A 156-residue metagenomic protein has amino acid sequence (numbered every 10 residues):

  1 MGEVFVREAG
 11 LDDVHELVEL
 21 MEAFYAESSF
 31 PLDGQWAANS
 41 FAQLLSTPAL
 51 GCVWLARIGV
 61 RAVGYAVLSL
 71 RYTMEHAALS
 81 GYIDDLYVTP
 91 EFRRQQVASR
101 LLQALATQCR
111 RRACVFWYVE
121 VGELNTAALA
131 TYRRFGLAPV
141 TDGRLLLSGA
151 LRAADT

Functional and structural regions predicted by a protein language model:
M1-H15, A153-T156: Conserved N-terminal entry element of GNAT/NAT acetyltransferase domains
E8-H15, E19-A78, D84, L102 (+2 more regions): Acetyl-CoA-dependent GNAT
A9, L86-V88, V121: Hydrophobic adenine-recognition pocket in adenosine-nucleotide-binding enzymes
T89-E91, Q95, E123-L124: Active-site acidic-Proline motif in GNAT/NAT acetyltransferases
F92, Q96-A104: Conserved acetyl-CoA pyrophosphate-binding loop and the N-cap/start of the following alpha-helix in GNAT-like
S99, E123-D142: Conserved active-site alpha-helix within GNAT-family acetyltransferase domains
R110-E120: Conserved GNAT acetyl-CoA-binding A-motif
Y118-A128, L146-R152: Conserved beta-strand-loop-alpha-helix junction that forms the acyl-donor binding cleft
